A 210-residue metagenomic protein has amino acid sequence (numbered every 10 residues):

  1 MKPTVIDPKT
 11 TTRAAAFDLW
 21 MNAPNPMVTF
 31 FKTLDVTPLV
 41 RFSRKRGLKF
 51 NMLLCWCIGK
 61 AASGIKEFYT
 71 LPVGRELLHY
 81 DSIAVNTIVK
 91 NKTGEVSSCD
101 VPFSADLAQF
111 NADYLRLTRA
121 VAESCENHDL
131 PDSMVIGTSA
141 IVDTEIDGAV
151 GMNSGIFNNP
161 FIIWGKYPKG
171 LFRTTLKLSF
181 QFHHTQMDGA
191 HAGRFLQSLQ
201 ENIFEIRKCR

Functional and structural regions predicted by a protein language model:
M1-K2, L171-R173, L196, Q200-R210: Charged, conformationally dynamic linker/hinge segments that couple catalytic or nucleotide-dependent chemistry
K2-K9, M21-L53, Y69-V85, I136 (+3 more regions): Gly/Ser/Thr-rich phosphate-binding loops and adjoining beta-strand/alpha-helix segments that form adenosine-phosphate
V40-G64, L176-F195: Acyl activation and transfer enzymes in specialized metabolism, enriched for ANL adenylate-forming modules
A61-F68, N202: Short alpha-helical functional segments enriched in proximate histidine and acidic residues
F68-D100, D129-D132: Small-residue-rich loop/turn and linker elements
N91-I146: Helical lid/core segments from catalytic subdomains that handle acyl or acyl-like groups
L117-D129, I162-I163, F180-F182, R194-L196 (+1 more regions): Plant-skewed but cross-kingdom recognition/interaction modules and surfaces
G151-Q181, T185-M187, A192-Q197: Intrinsically disordered, low-complexity linker/assembly segments
